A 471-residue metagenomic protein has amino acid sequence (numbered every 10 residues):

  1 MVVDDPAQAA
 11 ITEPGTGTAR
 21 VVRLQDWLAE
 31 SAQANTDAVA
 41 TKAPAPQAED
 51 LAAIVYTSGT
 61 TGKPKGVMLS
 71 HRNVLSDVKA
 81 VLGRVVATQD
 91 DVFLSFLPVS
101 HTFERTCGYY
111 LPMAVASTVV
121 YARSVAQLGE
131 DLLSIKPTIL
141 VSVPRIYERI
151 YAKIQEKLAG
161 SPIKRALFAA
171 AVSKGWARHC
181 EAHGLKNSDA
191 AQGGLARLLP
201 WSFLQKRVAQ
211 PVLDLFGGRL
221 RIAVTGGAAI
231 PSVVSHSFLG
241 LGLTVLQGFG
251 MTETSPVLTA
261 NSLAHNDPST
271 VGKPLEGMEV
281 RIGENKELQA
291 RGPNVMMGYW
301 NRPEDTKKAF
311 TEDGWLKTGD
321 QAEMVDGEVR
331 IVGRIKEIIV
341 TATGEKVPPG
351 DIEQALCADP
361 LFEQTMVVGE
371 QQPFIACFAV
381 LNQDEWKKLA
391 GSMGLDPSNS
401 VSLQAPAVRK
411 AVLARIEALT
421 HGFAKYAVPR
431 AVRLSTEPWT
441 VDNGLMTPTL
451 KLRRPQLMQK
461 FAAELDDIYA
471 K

Functional and structural regions predicted by a protein language model:
M1-A48, I154-P211: ANL superfamily adenylate-forming
A34-Y56, K63, V86-V92: Conserved pre-ATP/AMP-binding loop-to-beta segment of ANL
A52-V78: Conserved AMP-binding A3 loop
H71, I230, L239-T244, M251-S269 (+2 more regions): Active-site loops of AMP-binding adenylate-forming
S100-V120, L133, T138: Conserved short alpha-helical elements in the N-terminal third of ANL/AMP-binding
P274-T341, A358: Conserved ATP-binding/catalytic segment of the ANL
V295, E328-C357, W386-P406, K425-P429 (+2 more regions): Adenylate-forming
I339, Q364-V367, P373, L413-K471: Conserved C-terminal "lid"/linker of ANL adenylate-forming enzymes
